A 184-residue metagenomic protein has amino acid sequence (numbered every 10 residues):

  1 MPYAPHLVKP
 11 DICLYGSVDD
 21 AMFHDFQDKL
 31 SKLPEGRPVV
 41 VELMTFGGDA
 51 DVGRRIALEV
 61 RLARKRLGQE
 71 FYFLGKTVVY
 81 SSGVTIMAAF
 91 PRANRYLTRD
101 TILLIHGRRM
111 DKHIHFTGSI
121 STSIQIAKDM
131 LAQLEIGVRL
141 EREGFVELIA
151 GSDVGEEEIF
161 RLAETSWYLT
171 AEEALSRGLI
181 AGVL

Functional and structural regions predicted by a protein language model:
M1-L184: Terminal-region recognition feature
